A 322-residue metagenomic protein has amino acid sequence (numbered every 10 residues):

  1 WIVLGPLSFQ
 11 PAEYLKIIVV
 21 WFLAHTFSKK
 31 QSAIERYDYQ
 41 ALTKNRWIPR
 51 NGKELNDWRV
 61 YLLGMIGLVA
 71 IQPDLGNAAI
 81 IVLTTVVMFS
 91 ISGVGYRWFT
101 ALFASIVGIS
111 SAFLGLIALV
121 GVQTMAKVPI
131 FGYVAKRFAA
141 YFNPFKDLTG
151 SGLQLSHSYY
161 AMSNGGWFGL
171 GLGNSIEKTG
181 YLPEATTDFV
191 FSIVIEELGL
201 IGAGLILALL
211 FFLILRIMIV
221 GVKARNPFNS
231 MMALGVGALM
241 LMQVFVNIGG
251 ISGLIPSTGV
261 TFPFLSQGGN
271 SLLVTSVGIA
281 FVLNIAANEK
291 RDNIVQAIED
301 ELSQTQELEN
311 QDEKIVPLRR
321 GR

Functional and structural regions predicted by a protein language model:
W1-G150, S192, E196-G250, V277 (+2 more regions): Hydrophobic alpha-helical transmembrane segments of multi-pass inner membrane proteins, especially in bacterial systems
P6-L15, Q72-P73, N77, G166-G171 (+1 more regions): Glycine/serine-rich anion-binding loops at beta->alpha junctions that coordinate negatively charged ligand groups
F27, A161-N164, A224, S252 (+2 more regions): Short alpha-helical scaffold segments that flank and stabilize functional sites
I66-Q72, S163-F168, I195, V246 (+1 more regions): Transmembrane alpha-helix interface/packing and boundary motifs in multi-pass membrane proteins, characterized by
M162-I201, F228: Long extracytoplasmic/lumenal interhelical loops at the membrane interface of multi-pass membrane proteins
G253-V295: Transmembrane alpha-helices of multi-pass inner-membrane enzymes
